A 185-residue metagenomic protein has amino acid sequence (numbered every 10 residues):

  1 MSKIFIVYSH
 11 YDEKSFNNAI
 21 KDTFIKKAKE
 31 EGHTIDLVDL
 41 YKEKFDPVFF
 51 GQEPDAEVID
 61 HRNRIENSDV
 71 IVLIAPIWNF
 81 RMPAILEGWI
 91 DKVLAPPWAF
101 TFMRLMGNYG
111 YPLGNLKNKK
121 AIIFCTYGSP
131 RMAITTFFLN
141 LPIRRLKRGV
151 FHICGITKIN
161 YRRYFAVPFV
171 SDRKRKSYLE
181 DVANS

Functional and structural regions predicted by a protein language model:
S2-H33: N-terminal beta1-alpha1 ligand-phosphate binding loop
V7-S9, V38, F124-T126: Short hydrophobic segments within beta-strands
K14-S15, D46-P47, F80-M82, R131-A133 (+1 more regions): Short catalytic/ligand-binding loop motif for oxyanion handling, primarily in non-cytosolic enzymes, centered on
N18-A19, A84-G88, R173: Generic recognition of short, well-ordered alpha-helical segments
H33-K44, R162-F165: A short beta-strand-loop structural module common to alpha/beta enzyme folds
L40-A56, R175: N-terminal beta-loop-helix "entrance" segment that forms/cooperates in small-molecule cofactor or anionic ligand
E57-L146: Helix-loop-strand module that forms the ligand-binding subsite of alpha/beta enzymes
A133-S185: Glycine-rich phosphate/pyrophosphate-binding loop and the adjoining helix
